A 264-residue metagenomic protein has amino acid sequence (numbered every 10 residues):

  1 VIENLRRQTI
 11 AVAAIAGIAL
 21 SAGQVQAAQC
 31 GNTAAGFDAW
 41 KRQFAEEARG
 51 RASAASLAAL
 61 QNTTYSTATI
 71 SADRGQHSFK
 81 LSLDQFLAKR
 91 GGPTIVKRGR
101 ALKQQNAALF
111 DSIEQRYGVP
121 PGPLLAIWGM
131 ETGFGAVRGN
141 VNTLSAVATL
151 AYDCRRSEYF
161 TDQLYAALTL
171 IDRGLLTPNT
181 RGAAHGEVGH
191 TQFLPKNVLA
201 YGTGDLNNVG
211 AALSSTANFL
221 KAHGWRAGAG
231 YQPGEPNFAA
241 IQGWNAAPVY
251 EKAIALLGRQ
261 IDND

Functional and structural regions predicted by a protein language model:
V1-V12: Bacterial N-terminal signal peptides that target proteins for export
A11-S21: Bacterial N-terminal signal peptides
G23-A27: Sec/Tat signal peptide C-region and signal peptidase I cleavage site
Q29-T63: N-terminal mature-domain "stem" immediately C-terminal to a signal peptide or N-terminal signal-anchor/transmembrane
A52-D264: Catalytic glycan-binding domains that act on GlcNAc-containing polysaccharides
